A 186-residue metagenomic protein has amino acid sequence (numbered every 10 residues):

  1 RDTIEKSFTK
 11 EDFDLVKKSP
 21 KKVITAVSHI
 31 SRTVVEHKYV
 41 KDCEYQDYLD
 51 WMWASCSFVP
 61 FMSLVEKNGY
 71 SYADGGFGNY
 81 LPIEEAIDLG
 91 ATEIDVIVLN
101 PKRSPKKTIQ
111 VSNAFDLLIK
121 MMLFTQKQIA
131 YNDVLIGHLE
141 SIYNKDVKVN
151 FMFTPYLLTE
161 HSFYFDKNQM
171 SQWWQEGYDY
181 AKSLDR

Functional and structural regions predicted by a protein language model:
R1-R186: Patatin-like phospholipase
